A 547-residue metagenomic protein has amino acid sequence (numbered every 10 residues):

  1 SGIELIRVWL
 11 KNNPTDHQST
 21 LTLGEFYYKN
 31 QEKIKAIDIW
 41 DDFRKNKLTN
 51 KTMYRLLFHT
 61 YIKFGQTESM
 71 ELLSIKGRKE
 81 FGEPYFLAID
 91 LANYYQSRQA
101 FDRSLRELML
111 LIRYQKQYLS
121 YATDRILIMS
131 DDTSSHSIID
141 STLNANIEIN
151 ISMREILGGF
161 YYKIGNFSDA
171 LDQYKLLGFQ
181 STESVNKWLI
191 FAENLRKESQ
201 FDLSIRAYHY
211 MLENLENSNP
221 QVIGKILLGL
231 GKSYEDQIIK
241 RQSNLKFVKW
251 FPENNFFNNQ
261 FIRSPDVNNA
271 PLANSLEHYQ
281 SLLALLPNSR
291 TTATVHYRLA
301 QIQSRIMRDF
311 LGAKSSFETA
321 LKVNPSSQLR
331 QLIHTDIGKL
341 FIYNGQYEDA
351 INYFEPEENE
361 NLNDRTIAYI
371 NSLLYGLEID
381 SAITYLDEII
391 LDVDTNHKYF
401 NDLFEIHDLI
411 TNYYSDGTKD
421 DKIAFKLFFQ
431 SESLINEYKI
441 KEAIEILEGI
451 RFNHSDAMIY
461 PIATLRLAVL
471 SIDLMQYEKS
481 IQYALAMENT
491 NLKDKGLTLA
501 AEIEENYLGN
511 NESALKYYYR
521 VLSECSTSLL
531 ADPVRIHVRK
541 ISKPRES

Functional and structural regions predicted by a protein language model:
S1-S547: Acidic, polar-rich low-complexity tracts and alpha-helical solenoid repeat scaffolds
